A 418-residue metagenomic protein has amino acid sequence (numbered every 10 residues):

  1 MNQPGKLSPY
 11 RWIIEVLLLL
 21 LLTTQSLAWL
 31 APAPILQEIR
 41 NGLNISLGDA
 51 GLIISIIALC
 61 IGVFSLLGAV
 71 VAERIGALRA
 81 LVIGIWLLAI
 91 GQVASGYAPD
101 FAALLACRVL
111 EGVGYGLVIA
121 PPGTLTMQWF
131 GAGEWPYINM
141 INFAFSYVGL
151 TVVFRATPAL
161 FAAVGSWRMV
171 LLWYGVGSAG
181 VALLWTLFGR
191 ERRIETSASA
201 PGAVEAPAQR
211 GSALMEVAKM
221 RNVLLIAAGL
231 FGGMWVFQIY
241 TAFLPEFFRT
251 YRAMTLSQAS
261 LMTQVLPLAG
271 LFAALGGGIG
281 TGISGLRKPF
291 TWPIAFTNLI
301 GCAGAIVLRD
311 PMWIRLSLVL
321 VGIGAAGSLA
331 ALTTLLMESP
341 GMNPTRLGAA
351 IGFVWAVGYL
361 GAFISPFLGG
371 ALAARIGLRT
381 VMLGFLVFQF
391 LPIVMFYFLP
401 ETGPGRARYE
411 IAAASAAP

Functional and structural regions predicted by a protein language model:
N2-S8, R192-I226, A414-P418: Juxtamembrane intracellular "pre-TM" segments in multi-pass secondary transporters
P32-A33, R221-Q264, L271-L275: Extracytoplasmic gate region of multi-pass secondary transporters
N44, G76, Y97-A103, G131 (+3 more regions): Helix-breaking motifs and short loop linkers at transmembrane-helix boundaries and internal kinks in secondary membrane
V63-A102: Conserved MFS/SLC helix-loop-helix module at the cytosolic interface between two early adjacent transmembrane helices
F64-G76, A273-L286, A373: Helix-to-loop junctions at the C-terminal end of transmembrane segments in multipass secondary transporters
F101, C107-S146: Cytoplasmic helix-loop-helix junction between adjacent transmembrane helices in 12-TM secondary transporters
G133, Y137-I194: Helix-loop-helix hairpin linking two adjacent transmembrane segments in secondary transporters
R287-L335: C-terminal transmembrane helical hairpin of 12-TM major facilitator-type secondary transporters
